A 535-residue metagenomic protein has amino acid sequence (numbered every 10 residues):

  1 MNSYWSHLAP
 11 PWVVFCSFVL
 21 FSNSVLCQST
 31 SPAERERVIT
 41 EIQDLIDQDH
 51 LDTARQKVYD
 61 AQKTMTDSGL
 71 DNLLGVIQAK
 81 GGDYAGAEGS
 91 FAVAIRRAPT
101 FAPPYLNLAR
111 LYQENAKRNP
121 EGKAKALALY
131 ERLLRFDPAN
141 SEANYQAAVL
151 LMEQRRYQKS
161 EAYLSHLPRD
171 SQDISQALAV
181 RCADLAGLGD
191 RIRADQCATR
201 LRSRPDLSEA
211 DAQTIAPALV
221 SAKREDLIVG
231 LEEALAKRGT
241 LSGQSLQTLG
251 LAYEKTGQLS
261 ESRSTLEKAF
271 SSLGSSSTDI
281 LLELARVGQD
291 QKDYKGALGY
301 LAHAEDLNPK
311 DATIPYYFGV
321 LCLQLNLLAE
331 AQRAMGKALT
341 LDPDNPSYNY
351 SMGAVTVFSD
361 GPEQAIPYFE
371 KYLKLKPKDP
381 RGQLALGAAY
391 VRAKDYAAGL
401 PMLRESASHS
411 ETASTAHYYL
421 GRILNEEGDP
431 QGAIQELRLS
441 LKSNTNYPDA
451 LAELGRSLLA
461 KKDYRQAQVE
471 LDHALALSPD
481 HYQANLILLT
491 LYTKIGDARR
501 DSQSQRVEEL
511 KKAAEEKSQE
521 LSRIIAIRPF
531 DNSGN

Functional and structural regions predicted by a protein language model:
E36-D67, L73-V76, K80, Q113 (+2 more regions): Alpha-helical segment of the N-proximal tetratricopeptide repeat
D47-T53, G81-V93, N115-R132, Q154-Y163 (+10 more regions): Structural signature of tandem alpha-helical TPR/SEL1-like repeats, specifically the intra-repeat loop/turn
K63-T64, R97, F136, R169-S171 (+10 more regions): Structural marker of alpha-solenoid helical repeat scaffolds
D67, F101, N140, I174 (+10 more regions): Residue-level recognition of tetratricopeptide repeat
L70-D71, P104, A143, A177 (+10 more regions): TPR alpha-solenoid repeat register
L486-N535: Terminal, low-structured helical/coil segments at or just beyond the last alpha-helical repeat
